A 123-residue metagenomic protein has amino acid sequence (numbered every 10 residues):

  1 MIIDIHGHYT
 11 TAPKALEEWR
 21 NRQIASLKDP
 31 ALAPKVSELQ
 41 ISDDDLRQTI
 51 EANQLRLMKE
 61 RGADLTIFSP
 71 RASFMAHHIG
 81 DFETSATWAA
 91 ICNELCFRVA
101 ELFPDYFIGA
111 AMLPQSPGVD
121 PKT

Functional and structural regions predicted by a protein language model:
M1-T123: Helix-coil boundary/capping segments in enzymes
